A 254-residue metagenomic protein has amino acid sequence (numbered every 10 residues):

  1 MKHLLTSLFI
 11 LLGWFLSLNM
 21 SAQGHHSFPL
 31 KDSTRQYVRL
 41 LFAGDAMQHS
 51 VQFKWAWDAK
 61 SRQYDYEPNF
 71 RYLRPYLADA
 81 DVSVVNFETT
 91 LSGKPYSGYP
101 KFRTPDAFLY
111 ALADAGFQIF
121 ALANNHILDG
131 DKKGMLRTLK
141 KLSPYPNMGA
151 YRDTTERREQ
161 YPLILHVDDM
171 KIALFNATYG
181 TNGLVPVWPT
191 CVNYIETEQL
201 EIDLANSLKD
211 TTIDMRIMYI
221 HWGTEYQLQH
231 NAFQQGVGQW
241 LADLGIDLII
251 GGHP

Functional and structural regions predicted by a protein language model:
M1-H25: Bacterial Sec-dependent N-terminal signal peptides
Q23-P254: Acidic, metal/ion-coordinating pockets
